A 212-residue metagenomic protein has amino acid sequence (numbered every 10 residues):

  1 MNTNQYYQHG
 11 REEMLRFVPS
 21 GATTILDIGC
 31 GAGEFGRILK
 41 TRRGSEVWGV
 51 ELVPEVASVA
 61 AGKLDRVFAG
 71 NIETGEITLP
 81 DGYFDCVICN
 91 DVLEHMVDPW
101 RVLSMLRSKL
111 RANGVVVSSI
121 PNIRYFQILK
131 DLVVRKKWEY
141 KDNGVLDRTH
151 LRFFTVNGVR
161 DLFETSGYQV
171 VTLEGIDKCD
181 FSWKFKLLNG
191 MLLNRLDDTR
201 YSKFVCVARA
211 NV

Functional and structural regions predicted by a protein language model:
M1-G82, C86, W100-L103, R135 (+2 more regions): Conserved N-terminal segment of class I S-adenosyl-L-methionine
V47, V116-S118: Hydrophobic/aromatic residues located in beta-strands of well-ordered beta-sheets within soluble catalytic
I88-V97: A short SAM/SAH-binding and catalytic strip from SAM-dependent methyltransferases
V97-R101, I128: Short N-terminal helix/helix-N-cap motif within the alpha/beta-hydrolase-1
R101-V115: A short glycine-rich, Lys/Arg-flanked "PGG" loop and its adjoining helix->strand segment in the class I
S118-E139: Conserved class I S-adenosyl-L-methionine
D142-G158: Acceptor-substrate binding/catalytic loop of class I
V159-E174: A SAM-dependent methyltransferase catalytic signature shared across enzymes that methylate proteins
